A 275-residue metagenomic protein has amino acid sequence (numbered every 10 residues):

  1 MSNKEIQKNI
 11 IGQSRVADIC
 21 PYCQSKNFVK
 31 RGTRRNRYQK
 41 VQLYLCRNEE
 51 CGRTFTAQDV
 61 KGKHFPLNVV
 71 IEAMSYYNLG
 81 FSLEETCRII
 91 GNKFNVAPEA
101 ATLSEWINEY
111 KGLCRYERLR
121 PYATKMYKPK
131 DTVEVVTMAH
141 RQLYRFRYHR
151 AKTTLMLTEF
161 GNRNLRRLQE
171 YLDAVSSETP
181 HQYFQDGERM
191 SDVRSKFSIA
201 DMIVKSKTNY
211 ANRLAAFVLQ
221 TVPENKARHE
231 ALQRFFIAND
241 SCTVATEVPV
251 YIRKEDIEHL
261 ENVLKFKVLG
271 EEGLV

Functional and structural regions predicted by a protein language model:
A17, Y22-Q39: Short recognition patches in nucleic-acid-associated and regulatory proteins
R35-S75: Basic, short loop/linker segments at the boundary and entry of helix-turn-helix/winged-helix-like folds
L79-G91: Short, charged amphipathic recognition helices of the HTH superfamily and cognate SANT/SANTA-like modules
G91-E105: Short, basic interhelical loop/turn and adjoining N-cap of the next helix at nucleic-acid- or acidic-partner-contacting
K111-D131: Short Lys/Arg-enriched helix C-cap and helix-to-coil transition segments that create basic nucleic-acid-contact patches
F184-N209: Extended, charge-enriched "interface" segments that sit outside catalytic cores
A227, Q233-V275: Active-site metal-binding core of divalent-cation-utilizing nuclease and nuclease-like domains
